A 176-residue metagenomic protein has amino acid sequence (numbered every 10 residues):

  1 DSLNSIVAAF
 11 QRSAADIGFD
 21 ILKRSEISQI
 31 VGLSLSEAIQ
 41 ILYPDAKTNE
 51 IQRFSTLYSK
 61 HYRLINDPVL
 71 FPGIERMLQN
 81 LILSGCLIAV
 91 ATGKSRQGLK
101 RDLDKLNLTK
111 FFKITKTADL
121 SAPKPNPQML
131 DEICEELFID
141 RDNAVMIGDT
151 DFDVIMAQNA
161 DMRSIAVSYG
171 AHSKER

Functional and structural regions predicted by a protein language model:
D1-Q29, Y43, L83: Active-site neighborhood of HAD-like aspartate-dependent phosphohydrolases
A15-D20, A46-N49, L83-S84, N107-F111 (+1 more regions): Short helix-capping segments at alpha-helix termini
V31-Y62, P72, N80: A metal-dependent, Asp-based hydrolase signature
R63-V90, R96-K100, P127: Short, acidic loop-to-helix structural element flanking the phosphoryl-transfer center in phosphate-processing enzymes
D67-P68, S95-I147, D151-A160, K174-E175: Substrate-recognition "cap/lid" segment bordering the active-site pocket of phosphatases
Q79-N80, S84-L87, K113, N143 (+1 more regions): Structural signature of beta-strand start/N-cap positions in the alpha/beta core of ABC transporter nucleotide-binding
V167-S168: Conserved acidic donor-binding loop of glycosyltransferase catalytic domains
